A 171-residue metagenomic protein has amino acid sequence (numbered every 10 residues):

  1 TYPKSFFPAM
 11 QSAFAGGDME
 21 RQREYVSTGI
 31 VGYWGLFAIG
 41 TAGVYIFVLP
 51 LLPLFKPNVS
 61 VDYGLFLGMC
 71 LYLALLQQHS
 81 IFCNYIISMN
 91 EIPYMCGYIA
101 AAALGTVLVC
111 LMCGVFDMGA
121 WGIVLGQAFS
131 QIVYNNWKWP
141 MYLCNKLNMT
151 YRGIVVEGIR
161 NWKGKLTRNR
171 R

Functional and structural regions predicted by a protein language model:
T1-G17, S88: Helix-loop junctions and terminal segments of transmembrane helices in multi-pass membrane transport/translocation
G17-R21, C144-R171: Interhelical loop/hinge segments that connect adjacent transmembrane helices in multipass membrane
D18-G35, A42-I46: Interfacial transmembrane-helix starts/ends
V48-P53, S60-L67, N90-P93, A102-N136 (+3 more regions): Membrane-interface helix-loop junctions in multi-pass transport and translocation proteins
L71-A100: Membrane-interface junctions at transmembrane-helix termini in multi-pass inner-membrane proteins
